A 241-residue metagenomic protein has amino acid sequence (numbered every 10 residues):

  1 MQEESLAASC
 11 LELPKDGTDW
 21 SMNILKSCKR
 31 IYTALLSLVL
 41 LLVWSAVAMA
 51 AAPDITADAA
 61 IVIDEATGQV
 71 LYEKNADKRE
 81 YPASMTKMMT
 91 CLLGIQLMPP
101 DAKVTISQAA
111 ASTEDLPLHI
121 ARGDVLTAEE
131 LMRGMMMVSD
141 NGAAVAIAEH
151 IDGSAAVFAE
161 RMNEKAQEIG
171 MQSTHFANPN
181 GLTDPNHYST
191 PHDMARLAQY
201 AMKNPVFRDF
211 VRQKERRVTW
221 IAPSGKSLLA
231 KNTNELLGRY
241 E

Functional and structural regions predicted by a protein language model:
T33-M85, P100-A102, A159: Beta-lactamase-like hydrolase cores
P53-A57, A155-E241: Penicillin-recognizing serine hydrolase domain
Y72-L93, K103-T105, L126-G134: Short active-site loop at a secondary-structure junction that contains or immediately precedes the catalytic residue(s)
K74-E80, D115-R122, E130-G134, A144-G153 (+1 more regions): Second-shell loop/turn segments in exported
Q96-A109, P205-Q213: Short, well-structured active-site flanking segments
T105-P117, D184, K214-W220: Acidic helix-start/capping segments at beta-turn-to-alpha-helix junctions
E114-V145, S227-E241: Conserved catalytic neighborhood of penicillin-recognizing serine enzymes
